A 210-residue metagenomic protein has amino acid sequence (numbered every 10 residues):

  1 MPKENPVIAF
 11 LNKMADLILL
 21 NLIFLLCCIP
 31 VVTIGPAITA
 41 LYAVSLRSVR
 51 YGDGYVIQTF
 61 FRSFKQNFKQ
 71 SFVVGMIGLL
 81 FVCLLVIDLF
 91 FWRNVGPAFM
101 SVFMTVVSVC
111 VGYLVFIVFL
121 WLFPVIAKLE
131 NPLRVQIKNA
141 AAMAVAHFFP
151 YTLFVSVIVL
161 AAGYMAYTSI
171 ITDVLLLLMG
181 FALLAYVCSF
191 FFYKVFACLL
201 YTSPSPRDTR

Functional and structural regions predicted by a protein language model:
M1-P6: Short, Lys/Arg-rich, polar N-terminal cytosolic tail immediately upstream of the first transmembrane signal-anchor
N12-L22, S63-L80, V125-G163: Interfacial aromatic "cap" segments that immediately flank transmembrane helices in multipass membrane proteins
K13, V56, F68, P97-V102 (+2 more regions): Membrane-helix interface segments
F24, C28, L85-F90, A162-A166 (+1 more regions): Structural signal for membrane-spanning alpha-helices in multi-pass inner-membrane proteins, emphasizing helix cores
F24-L46, F99-N131, T172-L199: Selective recognition of hydrophobic, aromatic-rich stretches within alpha-helical transmembrane segments of polytopic
I38-Q66: Interfacial loop at the N-terminal end of multi-pass membrane proteins
S71-L114: Helix-adjacent hinge/juxtasegments
Y201-R210: Single conserved hydrophobic/aromatic residue that forms the stacking wall/gate of nucleotide- or nucleobase-binding
